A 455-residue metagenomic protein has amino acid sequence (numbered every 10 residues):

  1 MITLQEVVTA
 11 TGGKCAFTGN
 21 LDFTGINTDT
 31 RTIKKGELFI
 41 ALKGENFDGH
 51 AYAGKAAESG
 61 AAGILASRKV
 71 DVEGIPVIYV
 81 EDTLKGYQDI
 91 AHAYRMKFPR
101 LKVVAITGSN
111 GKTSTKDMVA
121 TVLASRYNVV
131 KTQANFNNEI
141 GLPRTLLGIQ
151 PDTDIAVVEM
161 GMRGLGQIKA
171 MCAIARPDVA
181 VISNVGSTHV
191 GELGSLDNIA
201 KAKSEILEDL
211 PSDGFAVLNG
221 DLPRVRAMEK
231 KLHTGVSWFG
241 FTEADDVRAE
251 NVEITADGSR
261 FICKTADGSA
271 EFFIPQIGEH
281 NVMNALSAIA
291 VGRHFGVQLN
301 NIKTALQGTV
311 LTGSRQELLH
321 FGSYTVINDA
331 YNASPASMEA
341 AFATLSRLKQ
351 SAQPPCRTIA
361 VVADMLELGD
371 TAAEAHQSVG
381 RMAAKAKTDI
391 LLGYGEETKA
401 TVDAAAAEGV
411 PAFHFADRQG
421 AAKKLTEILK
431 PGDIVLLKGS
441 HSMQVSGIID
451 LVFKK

Functional and structural regions predicted by a protein language model:
I2-A105, S114-S125, I140, L147 (+3 more regions): Short, basic phosphate-binding NTP loop
T3-T9, I64-R68, A330, R357-A360 (+1 more regions): C-terminal helical cap/extension that packs against the catalytic core of soluble nucleotide-cofactor enzymes
E6-V8, Y87-G220, R226-L232, G292 (+2 more regions): Phosphate-binding loop of NTP-binding sites
A53, I168, K203, F342 (+2 more regions): Generic hydrophobic/aromatic pocket-lining and core-packing "Φ" positions
A66, V70-G74, V181-T325, R347 (+4 more regions): Acidic, Mg2+-coordinating active-site environments of NTP-dependent enzymes
I106, K112, G313-R315, I434 (+1 more regions): ATP-dependent carboxylate/acyl-activation modules
S187-L193, I327, M365-G369, L437: A short acidic, helix-capping loop that chelates divalent metal ions and anchors anionic groups
T312-S314, A330-A340: Glycine-rich phosphate/pyrophosphate-binding beta-alpha loops
